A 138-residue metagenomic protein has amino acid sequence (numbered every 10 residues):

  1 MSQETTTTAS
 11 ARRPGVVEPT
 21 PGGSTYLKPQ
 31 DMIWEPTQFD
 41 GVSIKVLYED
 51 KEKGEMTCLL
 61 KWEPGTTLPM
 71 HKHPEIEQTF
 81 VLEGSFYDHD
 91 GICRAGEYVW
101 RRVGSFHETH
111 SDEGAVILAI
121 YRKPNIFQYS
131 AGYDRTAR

Functional and structural regions predicted by a protein language model:
M1-K53, D134-R138: A short, N-terminal "cap"/entry segment at the start of jelly-roll beta-barrel domains of the cupin/DSBH fold
V42, V103-S130: Ligand-binding loop in jelly-roll beta-barrel domains
I44-V46, T57-L59, Q78, Y98-W100 (+1 more regions): Conserved hydrophobic/aromatic beta-strand scaffold that supports enzyme active sites
Y48, C58-L60, P69-H73, D90-G91 (+1 more regions): Short histidine-centered beta-strand/loop micro-motifs that create catalytic or ligand/metal-coordination sites
E52-G54, P64-T67, Y87, S105 (+1 more regions): Short, charged/polar surface micro-motifs in flexible loops or helix N-caps
E63-T66, K72-H89, A95: Glycine- and acidic-residue-biased ligand/ion/polar-headgroup-sensing regions
Y87-S111: Short acidic-glycine-tyrosine-enriched beta hairpin
